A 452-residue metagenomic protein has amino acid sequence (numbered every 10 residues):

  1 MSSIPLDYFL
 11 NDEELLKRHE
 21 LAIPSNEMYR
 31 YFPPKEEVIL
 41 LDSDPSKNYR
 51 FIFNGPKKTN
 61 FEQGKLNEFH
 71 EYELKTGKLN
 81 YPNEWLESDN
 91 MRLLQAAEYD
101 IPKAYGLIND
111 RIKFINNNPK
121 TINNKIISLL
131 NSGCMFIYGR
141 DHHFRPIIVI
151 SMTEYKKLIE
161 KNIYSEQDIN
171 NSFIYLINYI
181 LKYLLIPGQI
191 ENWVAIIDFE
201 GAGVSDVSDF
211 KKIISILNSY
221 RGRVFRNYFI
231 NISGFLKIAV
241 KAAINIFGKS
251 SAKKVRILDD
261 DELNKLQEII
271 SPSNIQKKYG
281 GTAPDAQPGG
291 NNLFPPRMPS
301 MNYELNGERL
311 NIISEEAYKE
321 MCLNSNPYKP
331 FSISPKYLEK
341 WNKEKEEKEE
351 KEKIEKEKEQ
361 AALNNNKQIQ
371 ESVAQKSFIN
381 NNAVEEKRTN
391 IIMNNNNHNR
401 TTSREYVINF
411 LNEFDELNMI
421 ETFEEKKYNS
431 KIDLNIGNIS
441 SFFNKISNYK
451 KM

Functional and structural regions predicted by a protein language model:
S2-N394, H398-M452: Basic, amphipathic alpha-helical/coil surface patches used to engage anionic, phosphate-bearing ligands and membranes
